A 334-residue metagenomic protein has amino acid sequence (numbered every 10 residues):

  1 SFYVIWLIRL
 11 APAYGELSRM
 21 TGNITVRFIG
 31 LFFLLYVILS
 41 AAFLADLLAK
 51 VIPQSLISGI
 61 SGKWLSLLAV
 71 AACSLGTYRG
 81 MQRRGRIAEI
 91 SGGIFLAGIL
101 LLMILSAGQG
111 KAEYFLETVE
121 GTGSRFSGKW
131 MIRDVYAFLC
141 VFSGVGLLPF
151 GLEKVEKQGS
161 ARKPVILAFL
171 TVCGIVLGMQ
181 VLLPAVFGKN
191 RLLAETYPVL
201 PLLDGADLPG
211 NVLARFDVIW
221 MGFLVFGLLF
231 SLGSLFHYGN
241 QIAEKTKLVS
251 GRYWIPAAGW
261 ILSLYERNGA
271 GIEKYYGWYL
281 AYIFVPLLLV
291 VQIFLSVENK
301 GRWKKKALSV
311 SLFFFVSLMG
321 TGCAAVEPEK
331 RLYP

Functional and structural regions predicted by a protein language model:
S1, F33-V37, A41, L65-V70 (+4 more regions): Hydrophobic, membrane-embedded alpha-helices of multi-pass small-molecule transporters
S1-I5, F33-L44, C73-S74, I94-A107 (+2 more regions): Selective recognition of specific alpha-helical transmembrane segments in multi-pass small-molecule
S1-K63: Membrane helical hairpin/interfacial module
L10, K50-P53, A71-S91, K154-Q158 (+2 more regions): Membrane-water interface regions at transmembrane-helix termini and the short interhelical loops of multi-pass membrane
I38-A41, A45, T77, I94-G121 (+3 more regions): Hydrophobic alpha-helical segments and their helix-loop junctions in multi-pass secondary transporters
A45-W64, E153-I175, S234-A258: Helix-loop-helix connectors at the membrane interface of multi-pass transporters/channels
V186-F216: Membrane-interface interhelical connector segments
L264-Y282: Extracellular/periplasmic helix-loop-helix junctions in multi-pass membrane proteins
